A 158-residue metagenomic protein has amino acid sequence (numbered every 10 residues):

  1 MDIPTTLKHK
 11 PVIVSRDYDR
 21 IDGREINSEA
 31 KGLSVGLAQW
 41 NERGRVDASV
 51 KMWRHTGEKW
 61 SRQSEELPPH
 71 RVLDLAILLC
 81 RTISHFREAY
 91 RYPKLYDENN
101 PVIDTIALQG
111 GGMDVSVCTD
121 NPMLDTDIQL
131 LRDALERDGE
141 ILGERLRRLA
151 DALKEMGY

Functional and structural regions predicted by a protein language model:
M1-R43: N-terminal "first-domain core" detector
A30-E66, R87, K94-L108, T126: A short, structured beta-strand/loop element
Q63-H70, R137: Conserved aromatic-histidine-acidic binding/catalytic patches
H70-R81: Elongated alpha-helical scaffolds
L79-P93: Amphipathic alpha-helical interaction segments
P101-E155: Charged/polar low-complexity intrinsically disordered segments, enriched in acidic residues
